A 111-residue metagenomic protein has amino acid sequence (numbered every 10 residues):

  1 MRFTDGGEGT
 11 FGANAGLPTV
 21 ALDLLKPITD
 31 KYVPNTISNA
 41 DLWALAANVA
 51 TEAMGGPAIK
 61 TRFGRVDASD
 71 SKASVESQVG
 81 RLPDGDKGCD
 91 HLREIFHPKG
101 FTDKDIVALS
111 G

Functional and structural regions predicted by a protein language model:
M1-G111: Soluble secreted/lumenal catalytic domains with histidine-centered metal-binding or acid-base catalytic motifs
